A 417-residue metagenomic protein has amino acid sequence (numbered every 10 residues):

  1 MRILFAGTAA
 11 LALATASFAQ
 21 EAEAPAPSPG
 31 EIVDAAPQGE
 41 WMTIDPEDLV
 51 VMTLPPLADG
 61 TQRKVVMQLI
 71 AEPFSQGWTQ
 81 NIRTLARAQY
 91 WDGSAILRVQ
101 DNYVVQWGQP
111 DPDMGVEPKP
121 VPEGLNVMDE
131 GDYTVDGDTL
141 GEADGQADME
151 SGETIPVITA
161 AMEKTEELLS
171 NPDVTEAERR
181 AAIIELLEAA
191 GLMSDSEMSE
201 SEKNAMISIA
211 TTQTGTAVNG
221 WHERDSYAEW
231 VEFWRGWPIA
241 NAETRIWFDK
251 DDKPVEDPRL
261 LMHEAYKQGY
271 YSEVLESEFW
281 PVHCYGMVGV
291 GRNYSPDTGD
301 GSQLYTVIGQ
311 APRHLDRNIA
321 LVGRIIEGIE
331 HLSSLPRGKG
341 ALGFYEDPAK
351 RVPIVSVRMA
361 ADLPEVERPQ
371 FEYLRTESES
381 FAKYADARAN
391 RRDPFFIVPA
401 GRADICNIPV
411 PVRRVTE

Functional and structural regions predicted by a protein language model:
M1-A10: Sec-dependent signal peptide recognition, specifically the positively charged N-region followed immediately by
A14-S17: N-terminal signal peptide c-region/cleavage motif recognized by signal peptidases
A19-E417: Cyclophilin-like peptidyl-prolyl cis-trans isomerases
